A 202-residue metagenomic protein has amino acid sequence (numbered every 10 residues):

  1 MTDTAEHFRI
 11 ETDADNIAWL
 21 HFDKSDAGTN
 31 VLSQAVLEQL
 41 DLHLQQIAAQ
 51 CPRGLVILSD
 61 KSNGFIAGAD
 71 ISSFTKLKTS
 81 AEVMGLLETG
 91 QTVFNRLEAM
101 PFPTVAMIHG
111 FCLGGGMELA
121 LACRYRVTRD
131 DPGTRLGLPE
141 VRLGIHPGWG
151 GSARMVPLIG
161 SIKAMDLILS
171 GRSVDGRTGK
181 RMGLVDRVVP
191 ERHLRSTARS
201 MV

Functional and structural regions predicted by a protein language model:
M1-D23, L169-V202: Amphipathic alpha-helical segments at domain termini/boundaries
D15-D23, A35-K78, T92-H109, R129-T134: A structural preference for short, pocket-lining loop segments at secondary-structure junctions
I57, D70, L119-A120, G179: Hydrophobic/aromatic residues within transmembrane alpha-helices of multi-pass small-molecule transporters
G68, M84, Q91, G114 (+1 more regions): Glycine-rich phosphate-binding loop at the start of an alpha helix
K78-E88: A short acidic, glycine-rich active-site loop that binds or catalyzes chemistry on phosphate/adenosine moieties
T79, G160, P190-E191: Helix-capping/helix-break motifs at membrane-protein junctions, especially on the cytosolic side just before or after
L113-I168, M182, A198: CoA-thioester-processing core
